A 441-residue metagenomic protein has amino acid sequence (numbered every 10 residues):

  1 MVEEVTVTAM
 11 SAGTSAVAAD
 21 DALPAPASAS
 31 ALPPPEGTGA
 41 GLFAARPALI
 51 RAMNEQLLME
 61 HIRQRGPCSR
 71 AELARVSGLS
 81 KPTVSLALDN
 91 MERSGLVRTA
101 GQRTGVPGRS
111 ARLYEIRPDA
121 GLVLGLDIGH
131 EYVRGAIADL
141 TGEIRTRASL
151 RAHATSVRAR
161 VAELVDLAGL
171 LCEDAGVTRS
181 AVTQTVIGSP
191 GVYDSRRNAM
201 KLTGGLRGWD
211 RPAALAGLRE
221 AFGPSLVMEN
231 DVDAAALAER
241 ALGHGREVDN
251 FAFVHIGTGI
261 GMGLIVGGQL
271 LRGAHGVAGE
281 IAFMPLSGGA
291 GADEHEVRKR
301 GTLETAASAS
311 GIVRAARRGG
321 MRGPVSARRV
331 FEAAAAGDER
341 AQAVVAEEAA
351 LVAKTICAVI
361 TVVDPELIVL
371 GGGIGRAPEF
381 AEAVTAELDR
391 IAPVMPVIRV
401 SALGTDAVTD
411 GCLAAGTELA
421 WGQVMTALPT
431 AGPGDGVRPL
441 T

Functional and structural regions predicted by a protein language model:
M1-Q102, V106-S149, H153-A181, F222 (+1 more regions): ATP-binding/phosphotransfer module of carbohydrate and carboxylate kinases, centering on a glycine-rich
Q64-R65, L206, L242, G257: Short helix-capping/turn signature of helix-turn-helix
E115, V123-D127, V182-V186, F251-H255 (+1 more regions): Short glycine-aspartate micro-motif
D139, S195, I265: Short, acidic, Ser/Thr-enriched surface-loop or helix-capping motifs
I144-N250, E379-R390: Glycine-rich phosphate-binding loop and adjoining helix at the ATP-binding site of ATP-dependent phosphoryl-transfer
S189, I256-T258, G372: Short secondary-structure boundary segments
D233, I260, L370: AAA+ ATPase active-site-proximal loops
V248-A306: Glycine-rich phosphate-binding loop of actin/hexokinase-like ATP-binding domains
